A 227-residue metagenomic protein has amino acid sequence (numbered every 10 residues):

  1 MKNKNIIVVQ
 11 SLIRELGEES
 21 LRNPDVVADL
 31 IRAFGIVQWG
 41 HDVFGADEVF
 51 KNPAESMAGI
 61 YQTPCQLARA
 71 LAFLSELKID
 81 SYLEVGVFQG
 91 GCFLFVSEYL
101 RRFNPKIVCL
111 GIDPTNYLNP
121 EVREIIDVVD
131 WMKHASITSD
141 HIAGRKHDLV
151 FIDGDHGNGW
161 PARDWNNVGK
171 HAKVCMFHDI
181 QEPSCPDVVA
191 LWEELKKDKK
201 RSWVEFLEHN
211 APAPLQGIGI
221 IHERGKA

Functional and structural regions predicted by a protein language model:
M1-F151, D155-A227: A short alpha-helical cap/connector motif
